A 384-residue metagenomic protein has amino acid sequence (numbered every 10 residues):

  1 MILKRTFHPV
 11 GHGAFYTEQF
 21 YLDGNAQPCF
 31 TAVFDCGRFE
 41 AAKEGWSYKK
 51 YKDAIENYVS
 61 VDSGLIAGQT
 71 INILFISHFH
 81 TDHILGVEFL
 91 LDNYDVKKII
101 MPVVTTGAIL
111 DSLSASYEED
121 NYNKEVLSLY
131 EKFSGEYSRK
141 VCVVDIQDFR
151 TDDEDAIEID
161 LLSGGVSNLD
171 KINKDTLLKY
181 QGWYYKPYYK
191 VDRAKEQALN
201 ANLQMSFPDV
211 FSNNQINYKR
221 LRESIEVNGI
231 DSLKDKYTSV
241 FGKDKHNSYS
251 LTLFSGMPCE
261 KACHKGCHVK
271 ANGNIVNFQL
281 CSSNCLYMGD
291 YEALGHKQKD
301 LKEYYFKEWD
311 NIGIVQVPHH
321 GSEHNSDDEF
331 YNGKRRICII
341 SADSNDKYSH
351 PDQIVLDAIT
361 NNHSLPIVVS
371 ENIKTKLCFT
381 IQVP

Functional and structural regions predicted by a protein language model:
M1-D62, G256-L294: Conserved beta-strand hairpin/beta-sheet module of binuclear metal-dependent hydrolase folds, prominently
M1-Y16, F20, C263-I275, C281 (+3 more regions): C-terminal regulatory/interaction regions
I2-K4, Y94-C285, T380-P384: Flexible, acidic/histidine-containing loops and adjacent segments that form or flank the divalent-metal
H12, F79-I84, T106-A108, E292-H296 (+3 more regions): Active-site environment of divalent metal-dependent phosphoester hydrolases
F20-N25, E88-K98, A115-E118, Y305-D310 (+2 more regions): Short, surface-exposed basic-aromatic patches at helix termini and helix-loop junctions that form
F30-A32, A67-F75, D95-P102, R139-C142 (+5 more regions): Hydrophobic beta-strand segments of well-ordered beta-sheets in folded domains
K43-S63, I84-V87, S114-G135, G295-Y304 (+1 more regions): Well-ordered, non-membrane alpha-helical segments in soluble/globular domains
W46-M101, F306-H324, R335-C338: Active-site metal-binding motif and surrounding structural segment of the metallo-beta-lactamase
